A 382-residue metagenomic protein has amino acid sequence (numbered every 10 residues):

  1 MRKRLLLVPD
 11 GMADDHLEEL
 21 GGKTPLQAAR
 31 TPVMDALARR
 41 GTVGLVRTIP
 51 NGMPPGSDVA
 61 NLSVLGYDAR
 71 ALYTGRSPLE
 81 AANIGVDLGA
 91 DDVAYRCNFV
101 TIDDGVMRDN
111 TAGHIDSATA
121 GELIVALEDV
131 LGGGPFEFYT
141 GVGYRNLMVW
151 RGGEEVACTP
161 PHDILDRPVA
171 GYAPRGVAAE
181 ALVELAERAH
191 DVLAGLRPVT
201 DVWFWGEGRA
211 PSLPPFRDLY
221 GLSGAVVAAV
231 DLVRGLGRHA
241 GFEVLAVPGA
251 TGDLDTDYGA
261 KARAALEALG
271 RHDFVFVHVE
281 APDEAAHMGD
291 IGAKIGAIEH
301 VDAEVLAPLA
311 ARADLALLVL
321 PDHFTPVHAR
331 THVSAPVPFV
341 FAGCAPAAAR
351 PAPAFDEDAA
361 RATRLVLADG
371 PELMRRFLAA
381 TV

Functional and structural regions predicted by a protein language model:
M1-V382: Feature captures the catalytic ectodomains and active-site-proximal regions of enzymes that hydrolyze or transfer
